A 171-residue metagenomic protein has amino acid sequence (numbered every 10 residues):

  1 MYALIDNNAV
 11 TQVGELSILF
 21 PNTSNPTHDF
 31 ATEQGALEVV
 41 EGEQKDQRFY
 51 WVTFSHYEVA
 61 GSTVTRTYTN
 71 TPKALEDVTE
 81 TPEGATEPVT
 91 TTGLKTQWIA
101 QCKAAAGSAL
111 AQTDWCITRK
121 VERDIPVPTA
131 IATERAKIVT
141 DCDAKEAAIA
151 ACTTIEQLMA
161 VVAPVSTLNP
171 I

Functional and structural regions predicted by a protein language model:
M1-A111, D143-I171: Interaction-interface detector
R48, R66, R119-R123, R135: Arginine residue identity/basic-tract feature
W98-A130: Amphipathic alpha-helical oligomerization segments
V127-A136, E156-V161: Short, charged, amphipathic alpha-helical segments
